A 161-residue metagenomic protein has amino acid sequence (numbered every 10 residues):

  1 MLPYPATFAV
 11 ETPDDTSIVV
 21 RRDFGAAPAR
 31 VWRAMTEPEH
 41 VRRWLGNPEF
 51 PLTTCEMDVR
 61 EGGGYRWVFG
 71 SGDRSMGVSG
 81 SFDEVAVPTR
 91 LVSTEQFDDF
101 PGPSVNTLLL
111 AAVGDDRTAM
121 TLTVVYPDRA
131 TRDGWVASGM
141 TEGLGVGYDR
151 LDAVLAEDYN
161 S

Functional and structural regions predicted by a protein language model:
M1-F50: Hydrophobic ligand-binding cavity/cleft-lining segments
D15-R21, P28, L52, G64 (+4 more regions): Intrinsic-disorder/low-complexity, polar/charged segments enriched in Ser/Thr/Lys/Arg/Asp/Glu/Gln
S17, V92-V146: Beta-strand/loop substructures that line and gate deep hydrophobic ligand-binding cavities in soluble
V19-V20, E39-G77, S161: Short beta-edge strand/loop motif at the mouth of beta-sheet-based domains
R21-R22, T54-M57, V78-E84, E95 (+1 more regions): Hydrophobic/aromatic beta-strand elements that line small-molecule binding cavities or substrate pockets in beta-rich
P28-A29, R60, D83-T89, L109-A119: A short, structured loop/turn motif at beta-sheet edges
V31, V41, Y65, F82 (+4 more regions): Hydrophobic pocket/interface hotspot
A153-S161: Generic C-terminal helix-cap and adjacent flexible tail
